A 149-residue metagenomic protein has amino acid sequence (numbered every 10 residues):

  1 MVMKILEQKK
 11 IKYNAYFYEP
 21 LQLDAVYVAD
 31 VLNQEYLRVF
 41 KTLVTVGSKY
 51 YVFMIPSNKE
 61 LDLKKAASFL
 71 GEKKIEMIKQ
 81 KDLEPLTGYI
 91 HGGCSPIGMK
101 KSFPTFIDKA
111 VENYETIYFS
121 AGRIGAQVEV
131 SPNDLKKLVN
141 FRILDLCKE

Functional and structural regions predicted by a protein language model:
M1-E149: Extended, low-hydrophobicity, polar/charged segments
